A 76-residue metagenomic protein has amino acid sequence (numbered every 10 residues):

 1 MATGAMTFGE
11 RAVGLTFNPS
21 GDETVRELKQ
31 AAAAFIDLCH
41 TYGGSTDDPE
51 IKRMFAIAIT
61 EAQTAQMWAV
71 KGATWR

Functional and structural regions predicted by a protein language model:
M1-D47, M54, T74-W75: Intrinsically disordered, low-complexity regulatory regions that flank transcription factor DNA-binding cores
K52-T60: Short, charged, amphipathic alpha-helical segments
